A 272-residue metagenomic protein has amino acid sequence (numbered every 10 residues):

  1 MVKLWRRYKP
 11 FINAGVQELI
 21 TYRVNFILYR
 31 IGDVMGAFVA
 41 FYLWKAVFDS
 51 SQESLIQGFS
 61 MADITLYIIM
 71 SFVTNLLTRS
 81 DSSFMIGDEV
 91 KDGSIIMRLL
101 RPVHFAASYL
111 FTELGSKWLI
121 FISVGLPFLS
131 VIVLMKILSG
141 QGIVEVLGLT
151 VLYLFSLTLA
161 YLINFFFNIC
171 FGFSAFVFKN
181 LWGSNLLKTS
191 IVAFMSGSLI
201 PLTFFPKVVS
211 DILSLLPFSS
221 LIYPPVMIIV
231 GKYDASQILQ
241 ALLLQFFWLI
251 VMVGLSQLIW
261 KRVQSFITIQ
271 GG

Functional and structural regions predicted by a protein language model:
M1-G272: Hydrophobic transmembrane alpha-helices and immediately adjacent juxtamembrane helices of multi-pass inner-membrane
